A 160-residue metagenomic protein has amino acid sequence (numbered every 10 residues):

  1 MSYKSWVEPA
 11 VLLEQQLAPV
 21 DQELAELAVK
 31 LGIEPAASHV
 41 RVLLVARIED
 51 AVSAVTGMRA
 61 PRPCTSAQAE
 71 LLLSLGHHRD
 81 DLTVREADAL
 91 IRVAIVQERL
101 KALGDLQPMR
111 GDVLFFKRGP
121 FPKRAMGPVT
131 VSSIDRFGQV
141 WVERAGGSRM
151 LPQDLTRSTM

Functional and structural regions predicted by a protein language model:
M1, S5-A10, D21: Long, hydrophobic alpha-helical segments
A10-Q16, V55-R62, L100: Short, recurring structural edge motifs at helix starts
D21-A28, T65-L75: A short amphipathic alpha-helical interaction element
P35-R41, R79-E86: Short acidic, glycine/serine/threonine-rich helix-capping segments at coil-helix boundaries
R85, A89-R110, P120: Mixed-charge, Lys/Arg-rich low-complexity intrinsically disordered regions
F115-F116: A generic structural signal for residues embedded in beta-strands
P120-M160: Basic/aromatic-rich interaction segments and small domains that mediate binding to polyanionic partners
